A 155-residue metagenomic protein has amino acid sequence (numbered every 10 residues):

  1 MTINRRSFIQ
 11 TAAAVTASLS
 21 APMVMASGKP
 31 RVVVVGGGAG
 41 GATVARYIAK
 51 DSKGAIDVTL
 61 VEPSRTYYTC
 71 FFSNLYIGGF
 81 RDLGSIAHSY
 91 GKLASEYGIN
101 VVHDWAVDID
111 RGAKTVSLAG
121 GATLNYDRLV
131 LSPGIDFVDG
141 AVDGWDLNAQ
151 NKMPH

Functional and structural regions predicted by a protein language model:
M1-L19: N-terminal secretory signal peptides and thylakoid transit peptides that target proteins across membranes
T11, S132-P133: Short, well-ordered coil/turn residues at beta-beta hairpins and beta-strand->alpha-helix junctions within
S27-N100: Beta1-alpha1 glycine-rich phosphate/pyrophosphate-binding loop at the start of Rossmann-like nucleotide-binding domains
D104-G112: A conserved short coil-to-beta-strand element within the FAD-binding core of flavoproteins
L118, L131-S132: Redox-cofactor binding/interface segments in oxidoreductases and associated redox assembly factors
G120-R128: Core beta-strand elements of the Rossmann-like FAD/NAD(P) dinucleotide-binding domain in flavoenzyme oxidoreductases
P133-H155: Glycine-rich dinucleotide-binding loop and its adjacent helix/turn
